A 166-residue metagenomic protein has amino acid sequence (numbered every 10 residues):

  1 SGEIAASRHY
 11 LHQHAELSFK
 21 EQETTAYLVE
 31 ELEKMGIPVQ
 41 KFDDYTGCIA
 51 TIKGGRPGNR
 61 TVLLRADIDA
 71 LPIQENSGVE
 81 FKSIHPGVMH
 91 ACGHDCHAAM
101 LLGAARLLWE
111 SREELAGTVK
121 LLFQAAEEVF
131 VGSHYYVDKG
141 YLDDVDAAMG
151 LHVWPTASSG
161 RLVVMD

Functional and structural regions predicted by a protein language model:
S1-H90, A99, G103-L115: Acidic/His- and Gly-rich active-site-bordering loop/insert found across diverse amide/peptide-bond hydrolases
L71, V79-M89, C96, E113-D166: Histidine/acidic-residue-rich, glycine-tolerant segments that coordinate divalent metal ions
